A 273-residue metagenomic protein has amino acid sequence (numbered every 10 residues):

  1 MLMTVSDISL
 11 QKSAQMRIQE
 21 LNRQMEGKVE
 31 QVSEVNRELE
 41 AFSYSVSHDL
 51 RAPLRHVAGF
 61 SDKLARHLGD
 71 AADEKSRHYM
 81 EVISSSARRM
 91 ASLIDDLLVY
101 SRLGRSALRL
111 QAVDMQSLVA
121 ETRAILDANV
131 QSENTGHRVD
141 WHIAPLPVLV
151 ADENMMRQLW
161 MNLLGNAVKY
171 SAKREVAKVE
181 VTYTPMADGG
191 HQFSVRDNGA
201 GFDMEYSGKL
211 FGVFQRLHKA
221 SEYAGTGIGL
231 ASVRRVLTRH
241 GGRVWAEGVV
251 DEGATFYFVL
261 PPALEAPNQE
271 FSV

Functional and structural regions predicted by a protein language model:
S6-G27, Q31, T238, L264-E265: PAS-associated C-terminal cap
S85-M90: Short alpha-helical segment of the dimerization/phosphotransfer core of two-component systems
G104-R109, V148-A151: Conserved micro-motifs of the catalytic ATP-binding
R109-D127, E180-Y183: A conserved beta-strand-to-alpha-helix junction within the catalytic ATP-binding
A167-S171: Short helix-loop "hinge" at the ATP-lid/N-box region of the Bergerat-fold HATPase_c
F202-F214: Short conserved segment of the HATPase_c
S232-G241: Conserved glycine-/histidine-rich ATP-lid loop and adjacent helix of the Bergerat-fold HATPase_c
G241-E247: Glycine-rich ATP-binding loops of the HATPase_c
